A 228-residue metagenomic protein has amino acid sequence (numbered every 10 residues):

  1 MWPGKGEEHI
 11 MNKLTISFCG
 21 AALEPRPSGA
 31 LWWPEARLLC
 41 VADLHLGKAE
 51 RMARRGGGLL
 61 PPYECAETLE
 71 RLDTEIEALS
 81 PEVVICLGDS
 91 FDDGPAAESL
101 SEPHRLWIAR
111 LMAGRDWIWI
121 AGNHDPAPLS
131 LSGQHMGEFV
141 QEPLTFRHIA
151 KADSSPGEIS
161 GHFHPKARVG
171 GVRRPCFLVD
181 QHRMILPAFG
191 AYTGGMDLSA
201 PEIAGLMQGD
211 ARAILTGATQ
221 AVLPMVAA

Functional and structural regions predicted by a protein language model:
W2-A228: Extended recognition/assembly regions associated with phosphoester-bond processing machinery
